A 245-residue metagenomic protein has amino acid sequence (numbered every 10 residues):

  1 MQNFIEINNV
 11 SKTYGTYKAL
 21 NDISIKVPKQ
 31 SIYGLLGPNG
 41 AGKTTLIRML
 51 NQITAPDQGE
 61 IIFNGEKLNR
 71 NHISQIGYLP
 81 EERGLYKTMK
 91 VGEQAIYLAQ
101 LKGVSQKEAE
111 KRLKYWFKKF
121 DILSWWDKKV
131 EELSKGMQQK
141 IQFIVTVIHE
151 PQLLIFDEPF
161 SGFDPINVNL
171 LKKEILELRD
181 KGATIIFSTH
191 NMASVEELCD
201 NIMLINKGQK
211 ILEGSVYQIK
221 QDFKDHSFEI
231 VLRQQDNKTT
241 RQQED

Functional and structural regions predicted by a protein language model:
N51: Helix-to-loop junction immediately C-terminal to a conserved catalytic motif
G59-S74: Conserved ABC transporter NBD signature motif
I96, Q100, E108-W125: Conserved ABC ATPase "signature" region
K129-L133: Conserved ABC ATPase signature
L154-E158: Catalytic Walker B motif of ABC-type/P-loop ATPase nucleotide-binding domains
K173-D245: ABC transporter nucleotide-binding domain
